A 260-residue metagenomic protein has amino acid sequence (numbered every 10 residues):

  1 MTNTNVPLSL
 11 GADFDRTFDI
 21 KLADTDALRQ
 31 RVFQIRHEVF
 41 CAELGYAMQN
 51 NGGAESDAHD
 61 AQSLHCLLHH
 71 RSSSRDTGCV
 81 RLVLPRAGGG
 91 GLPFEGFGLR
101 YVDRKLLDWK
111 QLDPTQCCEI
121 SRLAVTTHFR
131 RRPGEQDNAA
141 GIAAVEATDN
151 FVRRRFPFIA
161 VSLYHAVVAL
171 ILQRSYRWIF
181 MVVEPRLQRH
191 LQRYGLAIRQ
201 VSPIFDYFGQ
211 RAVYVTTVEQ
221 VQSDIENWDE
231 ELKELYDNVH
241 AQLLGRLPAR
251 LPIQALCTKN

Functional and structural regions predicted by a protein language model:
M1-N5: Acidic, low-complexity proline/glycine-rich segments
V6-A54, A61, H65-S72, D76 (+1 more regions): Short amphipathic alpha-helix that is part of the acyltransferase structural core
L28-R29, F129, Y207, Q222: A short acidic, often aromatic-flanked loop/helix-cap motif at beta-alpha or helix-coil junctions that lines enzyme
M48-A54, D60-H65, P93-D108: Short acidic (Asp/Glu) patches
A87-V215: Acyl-donor binding region in acyl/amide transferases
G195-I253: Accessory, usually C-terminal, subdomains that scaffold auxiliary metal cofactors
L256-N260: Charge-patterned, long linear interaction tracts outside catalytic cores
